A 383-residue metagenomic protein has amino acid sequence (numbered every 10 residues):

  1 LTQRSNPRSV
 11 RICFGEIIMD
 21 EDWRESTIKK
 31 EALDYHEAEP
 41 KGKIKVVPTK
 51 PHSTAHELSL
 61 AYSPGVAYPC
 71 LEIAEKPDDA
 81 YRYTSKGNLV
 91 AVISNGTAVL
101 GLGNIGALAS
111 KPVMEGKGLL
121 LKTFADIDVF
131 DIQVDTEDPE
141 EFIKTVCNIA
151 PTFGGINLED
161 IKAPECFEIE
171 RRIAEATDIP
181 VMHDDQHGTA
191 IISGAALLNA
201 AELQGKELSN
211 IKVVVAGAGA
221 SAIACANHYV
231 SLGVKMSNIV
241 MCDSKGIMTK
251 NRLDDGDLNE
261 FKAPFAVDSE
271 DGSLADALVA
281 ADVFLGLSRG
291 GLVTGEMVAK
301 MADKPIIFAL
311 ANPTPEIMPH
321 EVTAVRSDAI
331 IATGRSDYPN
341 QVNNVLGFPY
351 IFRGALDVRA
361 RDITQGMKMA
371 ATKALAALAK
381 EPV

Functional and structural regions predicted by a protein language model:
D20-V181: N-terminal ligand-binding/catalytic initiation module
L100-L102, C166, T189-G194, A216-N227 (+3 more regions): Short glycine/serine/threonine-rich phosphate/pyrophosphate-binding segments that cradle anionic phosphate groups
L108-A125, T177, I191-A281, L285: Glycine-rich phosphate/diphosphate-binding loop of Rossmann-like nucleotide-binding domains
D135, M182-I191, V214-A218, S336-Y338: Active-site nucleophile and cofactor-binding loops and adjacent substrate-binding regions of central metabolic enzymes
D184-D185, Q204, A309-V383: Adenosine-phosphate binding glycine-rich loop
K262-I330, R335-D337: Rossmann-like adenosine-cofactor binding region
